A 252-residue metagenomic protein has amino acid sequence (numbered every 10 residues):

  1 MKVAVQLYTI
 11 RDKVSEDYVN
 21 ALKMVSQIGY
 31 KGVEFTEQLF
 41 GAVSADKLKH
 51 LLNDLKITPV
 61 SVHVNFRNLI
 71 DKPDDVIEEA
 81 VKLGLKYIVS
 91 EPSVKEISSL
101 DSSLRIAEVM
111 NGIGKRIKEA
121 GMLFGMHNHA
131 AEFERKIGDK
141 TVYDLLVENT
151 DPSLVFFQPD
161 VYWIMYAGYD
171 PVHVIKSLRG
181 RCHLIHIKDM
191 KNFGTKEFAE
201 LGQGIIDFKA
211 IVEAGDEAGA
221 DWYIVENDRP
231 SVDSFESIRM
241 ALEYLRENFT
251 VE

Functional and structural regions predicted by a protein language model:
M1-K86, G180, T250-E252: N-terminal pre-domain/capping segments
M1-S26, V81-G84, A120, I137-F156 (+1 more regions): Histidine-acidic metal/acid-base catalytic patches
Y8-I10, T36-Q38, V64-R67, S93-K95 (+4 more regions): Active-site beta-loop-alpha junctions enriched in small/polar residues
K13, A42-V43, L69, I97 (+3 more regions): Generic structural signal for helix capping and beta-alpha/helix-loop junctions
D17, V43-S44, K72, S102 (+4 more regions): Residue-level preference for nonpolar/small residues embedded in alpha-helices
E34, S61, V89, G125 (+3 more regions): Conserved beta-strand positions in the central sheet of alpha/beta enzyme cores
D46-D54, V109-I117, A210-A214: Catalytic-core regions built around general acid/base machinery
F66-F157, I164, F235: Active-site acidic/histidine proton-transfer and metal-coordination neighborhood in alpha/beta enzyme cores
